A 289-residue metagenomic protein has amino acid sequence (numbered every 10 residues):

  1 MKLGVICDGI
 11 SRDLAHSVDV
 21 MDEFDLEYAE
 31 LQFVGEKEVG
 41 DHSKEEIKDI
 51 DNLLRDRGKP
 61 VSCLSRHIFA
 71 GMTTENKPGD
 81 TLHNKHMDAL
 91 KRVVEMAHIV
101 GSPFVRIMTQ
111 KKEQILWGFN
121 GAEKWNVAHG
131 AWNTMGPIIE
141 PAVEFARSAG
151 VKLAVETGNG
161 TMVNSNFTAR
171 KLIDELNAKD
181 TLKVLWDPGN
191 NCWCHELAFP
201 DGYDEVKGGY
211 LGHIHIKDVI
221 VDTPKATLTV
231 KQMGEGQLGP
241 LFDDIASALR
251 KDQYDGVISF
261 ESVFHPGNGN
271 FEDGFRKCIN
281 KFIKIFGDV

Functional and structural regions predicted by a protein language model:
M1-G4: Extreme N-terminal starter segment of soluble prokaryotic enzymes
I6-I10, Q32-V34, R66-F69, Q110-K112 (+4 more regions): Active-site beta-loop-alpha junctions enriched in small/polar residues
D13-H16, R55-D56, T73-V184: Active-site acidic/histidine proton-transfer and metal-coordination neighborhood in alpha/beta enzyme cores
V18-D25, H42-S65, R92-G101, E140-S148 (+3 more regions): Acidic (Asp/Glu)-rich catalytic clusters
M21, A29, L54, A97 (+6 more regions): Conserved, mostly hydrophobic/aromatic
E23, Y28-A29, L64, G136-G236 (+1 more regions): Acidic/histidine-rich catalytic cores of soluble enzymes
E30-L54, T109-L116: Glycine-rich, proline-tolerant flexible connector loops at the mouths of alpha/beta enzymes
G269-V289: C-terminal helical cap(s) of enzyme catalytic domains, especially alpha/beta-barrels
